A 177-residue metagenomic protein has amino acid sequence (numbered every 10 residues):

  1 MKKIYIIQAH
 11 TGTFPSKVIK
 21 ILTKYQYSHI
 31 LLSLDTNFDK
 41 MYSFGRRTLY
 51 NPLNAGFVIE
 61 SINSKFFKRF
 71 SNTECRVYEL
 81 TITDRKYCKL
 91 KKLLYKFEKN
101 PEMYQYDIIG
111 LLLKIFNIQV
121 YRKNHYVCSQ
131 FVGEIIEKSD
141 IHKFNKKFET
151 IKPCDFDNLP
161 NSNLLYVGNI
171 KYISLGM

Functional and structural regions predicted by a protein language model:
M1-M177: Cysteine-nucleophile amide-bond enzymes
